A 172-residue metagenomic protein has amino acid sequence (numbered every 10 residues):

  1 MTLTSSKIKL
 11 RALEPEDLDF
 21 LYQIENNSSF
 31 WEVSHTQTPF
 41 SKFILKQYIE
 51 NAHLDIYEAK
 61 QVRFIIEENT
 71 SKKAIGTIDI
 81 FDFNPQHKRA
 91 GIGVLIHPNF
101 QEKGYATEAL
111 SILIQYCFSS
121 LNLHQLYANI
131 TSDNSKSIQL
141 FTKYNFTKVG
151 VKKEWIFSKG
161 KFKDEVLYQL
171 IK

Functional and structural regions predicted by a protein language model:
M1-D19, N26-N27, R63, E67-K172: Acyl-donor (CoA/ACP) binding surface of acyl/acetyltransferases
P15-Y22, K42, K46: An amphipathic alpha-helix signature
N27-S28, D55: Phosphate/oxyanion-binding loops and surfaces in catalytic or ligand/nucleic-acid-binding neighborhoods
S29-N51: Conserved GNAT-fold acetyl-CoA-binding loop/helix
E32-S34, Q61, E165: Short, hydrophobic secondary-structure boundary micro-motifs
Q37-S41, V62, D133: Short, conserved alpha-helical segments within structured domains
N51-A52, Y116: A generic secondary-structure signal
A52-I65: A short helix-loop-beta-strand connector motif used in the catalytic cores of GNAT acetyltransferases and, in some
